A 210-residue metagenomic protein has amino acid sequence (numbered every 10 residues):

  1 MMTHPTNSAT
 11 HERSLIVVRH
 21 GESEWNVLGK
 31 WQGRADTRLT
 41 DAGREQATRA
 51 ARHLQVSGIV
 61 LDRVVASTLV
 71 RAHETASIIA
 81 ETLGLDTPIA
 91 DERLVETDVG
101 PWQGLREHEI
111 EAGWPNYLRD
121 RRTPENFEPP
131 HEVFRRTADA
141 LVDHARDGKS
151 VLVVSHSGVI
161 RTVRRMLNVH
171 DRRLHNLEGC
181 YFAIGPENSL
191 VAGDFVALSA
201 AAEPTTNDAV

Functional and structural regions predicted by a protein language model:
M2-R13, A50, V56, L85 (+2 more regions): Acidic, low-complexity terminal tails and accessory targeting/binding regions of phosphate-metabolizing enzymes
T3, T10-D86, G113, H131 (+1 more regions): Active-site-proximal alpha-helix that buttresses catalytic centers in soluble enzyme cores
L15, K149-S157: Generic beta-sheet signal
S23, V159-I160: Short active-site segment of divalent metal-dependent hydrolases/proteases that encodes the spacing between
T37-R38, I79-R136, V210: Phosphate-handling substructures
S57-V60, H144-K149: Glycine-rich phosphate-binding loop signature in dinucleotide/nucleotide-binding domains
A66-S67, R135, V154-S155: Short beta-strand scaffold positions
I78, T162, M166: Active-site signature of alpha/beta-hydrolase-fold catalytic machinery across serine- and Asp/Cys-nucleophile hydrolases
